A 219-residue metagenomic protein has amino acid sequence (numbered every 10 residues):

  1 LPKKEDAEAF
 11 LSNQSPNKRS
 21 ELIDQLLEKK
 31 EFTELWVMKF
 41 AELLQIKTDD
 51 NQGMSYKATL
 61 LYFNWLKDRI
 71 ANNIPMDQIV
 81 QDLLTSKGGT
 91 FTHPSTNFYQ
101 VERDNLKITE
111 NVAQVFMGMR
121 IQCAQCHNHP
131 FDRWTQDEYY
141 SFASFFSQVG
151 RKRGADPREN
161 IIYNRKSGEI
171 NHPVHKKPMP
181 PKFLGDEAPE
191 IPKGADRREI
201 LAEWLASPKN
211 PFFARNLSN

Functional and structural regions predicted by a protein language model:
L1-P189, R197-L201, P211-N219: Short, structured secondary-structure elements that scaffold catalytic or ligand/cofactor-binding regions
L205-P208: Conserved interaction-surface patches within small, structured recognition/assembly domains
